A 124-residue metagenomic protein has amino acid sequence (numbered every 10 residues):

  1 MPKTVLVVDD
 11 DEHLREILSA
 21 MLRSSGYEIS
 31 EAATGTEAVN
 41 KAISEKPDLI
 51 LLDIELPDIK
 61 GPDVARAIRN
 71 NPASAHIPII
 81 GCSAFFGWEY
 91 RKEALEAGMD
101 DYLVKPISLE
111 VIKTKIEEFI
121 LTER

Functional and structural regions predicted by a protein language model:
E12-S30: Two-component/phosphorelay signaling modules centered on CheY-like receiver
R15, P57, A75, G87 (+1 more regions): The feature encodes the CheY-like receiver
G26-A33, K41, L103: Short hydrophobic/Thr-rich beta-strand motif most characteristic of the beta2 strand and flanking loop of CheY-like
E45-L51, L56: Active-site beta3 strand of CheY-like receiver
I107-I116: C-terminal output helix
